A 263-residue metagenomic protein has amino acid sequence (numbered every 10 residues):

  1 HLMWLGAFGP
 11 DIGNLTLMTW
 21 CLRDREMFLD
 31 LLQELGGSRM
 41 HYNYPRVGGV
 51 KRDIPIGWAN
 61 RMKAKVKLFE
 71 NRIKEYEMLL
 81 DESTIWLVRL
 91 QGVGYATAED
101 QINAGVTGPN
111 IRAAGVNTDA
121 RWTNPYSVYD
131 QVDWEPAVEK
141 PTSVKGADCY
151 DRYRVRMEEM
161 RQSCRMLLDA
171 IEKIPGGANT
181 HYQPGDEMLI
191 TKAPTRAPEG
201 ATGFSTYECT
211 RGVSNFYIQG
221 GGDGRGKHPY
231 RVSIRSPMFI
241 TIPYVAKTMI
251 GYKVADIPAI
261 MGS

Functional and structural regions predicted by a protein language model:
H1-S263: Active-site bordering "gate/hinge" segments that shape substrate access to catalytic or cofactor-binding pockets
